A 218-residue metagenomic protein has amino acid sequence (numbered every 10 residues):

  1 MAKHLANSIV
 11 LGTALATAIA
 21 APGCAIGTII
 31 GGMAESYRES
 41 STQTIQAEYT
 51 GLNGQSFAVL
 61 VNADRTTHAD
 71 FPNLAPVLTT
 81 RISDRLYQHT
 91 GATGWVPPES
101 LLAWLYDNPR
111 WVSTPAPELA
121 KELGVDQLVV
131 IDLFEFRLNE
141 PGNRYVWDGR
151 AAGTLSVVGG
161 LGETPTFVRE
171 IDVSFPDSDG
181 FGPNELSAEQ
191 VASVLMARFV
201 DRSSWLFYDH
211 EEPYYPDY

Functional and structural regions predicted by a protein language model:
M1-L11: Bacterial N-terminal signal peptides that target proteins for export
A20-G23: C-terminal motif of bacterial Sec signal peptides marking the signal peptidase cleavage site
A25-G54, L119-L123, W147-R150, S156-Y218: C-terminal/domain-edge helix-coil "capping" segments
T44, T114-A116, R137-E140: Short structured motifs
N53-F134, G160-V168, V194-E211: N-terminal segment of the mature soluble domain
A69, L138-N143: Extracytoplasmic/secreted cell-surface and envelope-processing proteins
L74, R144-D148: "Short basic amphipathic alpha-helical interaction patches in structured regions
